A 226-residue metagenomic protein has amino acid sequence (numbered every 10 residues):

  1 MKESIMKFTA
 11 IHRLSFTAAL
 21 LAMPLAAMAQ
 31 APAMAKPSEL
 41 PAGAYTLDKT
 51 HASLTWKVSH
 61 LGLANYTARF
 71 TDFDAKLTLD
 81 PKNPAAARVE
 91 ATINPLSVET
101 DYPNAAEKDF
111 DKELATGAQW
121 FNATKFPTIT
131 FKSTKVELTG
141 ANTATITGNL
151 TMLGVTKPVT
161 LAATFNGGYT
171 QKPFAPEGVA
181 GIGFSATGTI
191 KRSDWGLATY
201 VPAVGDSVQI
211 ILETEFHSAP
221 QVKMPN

Functional and structural regions predicted by a protein language model:
S4-T17: Bacterial N-terminal signal peptides that target proteins for export
L20-L21: Hydrophobic alpha-helical transmembrane segments of integral membrane proteins, especially lipid-exposed positions
P24-A26: N-terminal signal peptide c-region/cleavage motif recognized by signal peptidases
A29-N226: Low-complexity, acidic/polar, glycine-enriched regions of mature
